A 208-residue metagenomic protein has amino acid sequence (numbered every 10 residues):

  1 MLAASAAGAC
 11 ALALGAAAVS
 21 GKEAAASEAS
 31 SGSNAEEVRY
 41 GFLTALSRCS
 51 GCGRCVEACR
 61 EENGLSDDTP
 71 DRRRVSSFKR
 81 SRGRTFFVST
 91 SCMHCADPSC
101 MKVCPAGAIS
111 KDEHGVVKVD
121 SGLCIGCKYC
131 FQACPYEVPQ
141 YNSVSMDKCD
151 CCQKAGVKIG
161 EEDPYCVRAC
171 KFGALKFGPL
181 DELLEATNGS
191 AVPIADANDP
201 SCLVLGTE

Functional and structural regions predicted by a protein language model:
M1-E208: Non-ligating segments of multi-cofactor redox enzymes
